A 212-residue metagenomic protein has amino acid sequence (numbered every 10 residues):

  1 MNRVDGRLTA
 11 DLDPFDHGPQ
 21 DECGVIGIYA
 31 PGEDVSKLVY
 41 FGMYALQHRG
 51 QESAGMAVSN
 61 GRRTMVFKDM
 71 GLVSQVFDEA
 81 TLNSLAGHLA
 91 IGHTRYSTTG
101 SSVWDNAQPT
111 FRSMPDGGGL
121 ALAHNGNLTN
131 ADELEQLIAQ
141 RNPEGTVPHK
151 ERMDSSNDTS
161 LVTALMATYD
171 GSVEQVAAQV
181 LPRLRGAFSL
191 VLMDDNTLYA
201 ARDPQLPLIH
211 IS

Functional and structural regions predicted by a protein language model:
M1-S212: Conserved short alpha-helical segments that host acidic/polar catalytic motifs at enzyme active sites
